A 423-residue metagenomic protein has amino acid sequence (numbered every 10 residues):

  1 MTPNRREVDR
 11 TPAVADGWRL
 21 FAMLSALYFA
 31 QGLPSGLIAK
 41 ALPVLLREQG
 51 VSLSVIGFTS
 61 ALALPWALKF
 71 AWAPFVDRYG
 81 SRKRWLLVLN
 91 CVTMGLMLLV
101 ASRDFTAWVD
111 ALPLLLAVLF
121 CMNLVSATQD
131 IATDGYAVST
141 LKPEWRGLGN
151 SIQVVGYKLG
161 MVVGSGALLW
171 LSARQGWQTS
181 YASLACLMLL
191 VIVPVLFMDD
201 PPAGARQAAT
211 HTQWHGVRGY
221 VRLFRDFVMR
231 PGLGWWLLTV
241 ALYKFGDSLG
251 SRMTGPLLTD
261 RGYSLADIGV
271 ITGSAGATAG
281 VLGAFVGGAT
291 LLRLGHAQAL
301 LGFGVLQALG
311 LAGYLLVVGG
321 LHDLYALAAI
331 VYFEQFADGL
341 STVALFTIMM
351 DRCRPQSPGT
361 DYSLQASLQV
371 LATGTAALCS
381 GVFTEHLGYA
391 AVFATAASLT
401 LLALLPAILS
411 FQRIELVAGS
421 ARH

Functional and structural regions predicted by a protein language model:
R5-G17, D200-W236: Juxtamembrane intracellular "pre-TM" segments in multi-pass secondary transporters
D9-W66, G234-T239, Y243-L257, R261 (+1 more regions): Helix-loop boundary and gating motifs at the non-cytosolic
L68-S81, L282-H296, T384-E385: Helix-to-loop junctions at the C-terminal end of transmembrane segments in multipass secondary transporters
R78-V92, L292-L306: Cytoplasmic membrane-interface "Motif A"-like loop-to-helix N-cap segments of 12-TM Major Facilitator Superfamily
L87, C91-V109, V305-H322: C-terminal ends and interior cores of transmembrane alpha-helices in multi-pass membrane transporters/permeases
M94-G95, T179-F197, A391-L409: Symmetry-related core transmembrane helices of the 12-TM Major Facilitator Superfamily/SLC fold
A297-L345: C-terminal transmembrane helical hairpin of 12-TM major facilitator-type secondary transporters
Q356-E385: A late C-terminal transmembrane helix in Major Facilitator Superfamily
